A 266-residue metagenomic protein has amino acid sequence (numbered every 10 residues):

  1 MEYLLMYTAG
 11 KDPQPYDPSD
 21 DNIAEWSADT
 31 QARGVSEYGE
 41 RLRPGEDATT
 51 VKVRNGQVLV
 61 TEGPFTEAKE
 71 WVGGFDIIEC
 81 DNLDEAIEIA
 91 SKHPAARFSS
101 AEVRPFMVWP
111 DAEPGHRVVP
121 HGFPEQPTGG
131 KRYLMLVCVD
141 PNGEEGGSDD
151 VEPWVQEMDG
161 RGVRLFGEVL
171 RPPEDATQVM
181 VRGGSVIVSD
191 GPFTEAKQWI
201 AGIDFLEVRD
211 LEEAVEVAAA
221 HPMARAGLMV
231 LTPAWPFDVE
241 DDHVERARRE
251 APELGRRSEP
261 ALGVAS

Functional and structural regions predicted by a protein language model:
M1-S266: Conserved, structured core segments of small domains
